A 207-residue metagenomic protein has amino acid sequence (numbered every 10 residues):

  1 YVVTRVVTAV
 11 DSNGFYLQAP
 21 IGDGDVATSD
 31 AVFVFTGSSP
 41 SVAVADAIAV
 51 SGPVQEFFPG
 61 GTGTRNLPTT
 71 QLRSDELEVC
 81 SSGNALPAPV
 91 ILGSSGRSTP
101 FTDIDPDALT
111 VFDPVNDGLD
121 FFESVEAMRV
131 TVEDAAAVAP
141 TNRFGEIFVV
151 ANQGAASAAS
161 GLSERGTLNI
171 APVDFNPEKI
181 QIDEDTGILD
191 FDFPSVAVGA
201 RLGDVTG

Functional and structural regions predicted by a protein language model:
Y1-T206: Extended non-catalytic accessory segments flanking core domains
